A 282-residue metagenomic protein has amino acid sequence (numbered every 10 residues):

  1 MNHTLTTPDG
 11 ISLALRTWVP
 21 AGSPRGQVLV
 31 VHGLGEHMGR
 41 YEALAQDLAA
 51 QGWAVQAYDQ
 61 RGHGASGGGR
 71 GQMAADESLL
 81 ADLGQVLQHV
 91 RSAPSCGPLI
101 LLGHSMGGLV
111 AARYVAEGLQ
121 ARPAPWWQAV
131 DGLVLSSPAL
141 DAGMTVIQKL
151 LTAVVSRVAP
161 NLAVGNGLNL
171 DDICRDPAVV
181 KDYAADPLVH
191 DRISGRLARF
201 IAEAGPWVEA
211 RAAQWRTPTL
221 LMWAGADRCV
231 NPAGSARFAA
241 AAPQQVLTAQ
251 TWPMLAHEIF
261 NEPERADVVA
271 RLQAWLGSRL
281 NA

Functional and structural regions predicted by a protein language model:
M1-P20: N-terminal cap/lid segment of alpha/beta-hydrolase-fold proteins
L34-M38, G64-P94: Catalytic nucleophile-loop/oxyanion-hole region of alpha/beta-hydrolase and closely related hydrolase-like folds
A45-G69: Conserved alpha/beta-hydrolase
P94-H104: Alpha/beta-hydrolase fold nucleophile elbow
H104-S194: Alpha/beta-hydrolase-fold enzymes
W215, L221-W223, D227: Short beta-strand/loop motif that positions the catalytic acidic residue of the alpha/beta-hydrolase fold
R228-G234: Conserved alpha/beta-hydrolase "acid-adjacent" motif
V246-A282: Catalytic active-site module of serine/aspartate enzymes centered on a nucleophile-bearing elbow/loop
